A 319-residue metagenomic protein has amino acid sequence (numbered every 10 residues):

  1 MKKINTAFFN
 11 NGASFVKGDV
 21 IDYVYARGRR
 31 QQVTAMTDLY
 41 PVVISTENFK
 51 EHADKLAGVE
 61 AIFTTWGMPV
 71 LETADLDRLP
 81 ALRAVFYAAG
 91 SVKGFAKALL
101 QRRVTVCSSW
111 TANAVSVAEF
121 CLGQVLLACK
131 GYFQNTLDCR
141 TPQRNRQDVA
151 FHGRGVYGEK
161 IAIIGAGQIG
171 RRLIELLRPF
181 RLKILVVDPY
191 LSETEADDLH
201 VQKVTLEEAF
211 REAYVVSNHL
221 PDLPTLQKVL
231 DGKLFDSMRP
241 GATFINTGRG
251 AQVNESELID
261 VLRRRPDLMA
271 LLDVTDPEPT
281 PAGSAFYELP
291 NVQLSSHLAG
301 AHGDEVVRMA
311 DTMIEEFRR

Functional and structural regions predicted by a protein language model:
M1-A61: N-terminal glycine-/charge-rich "phosphate-binding" loop or analogous flexible N-terminal tail
V70-E72, L191-A285: Rossmann-like adenosine-cofactor binding region
A88-A89, V104-A112, E207, H297: Short beta->alpha connector loops at strand-helix junctions that form conserved, small/polar/Pro-enriched
V104, S109-K160, R172-L176: Phosphate-binding beta-alpha-beta segment of Rossmann-like dinucleotide-binding domains, i.e., the NAD(P)
A166-G167: Glycine-rich Rossmann-fold phosphate-binding loop(s) that bind the pyrophosphate of adenine dinucleotide cofactors
P179-D197: NAD(P)-binding Rossmann-fold cofactor-contacting core
D276, T280-P281, L289-A310, E316: Adenosine-phosphate binding glycine-rich loop
